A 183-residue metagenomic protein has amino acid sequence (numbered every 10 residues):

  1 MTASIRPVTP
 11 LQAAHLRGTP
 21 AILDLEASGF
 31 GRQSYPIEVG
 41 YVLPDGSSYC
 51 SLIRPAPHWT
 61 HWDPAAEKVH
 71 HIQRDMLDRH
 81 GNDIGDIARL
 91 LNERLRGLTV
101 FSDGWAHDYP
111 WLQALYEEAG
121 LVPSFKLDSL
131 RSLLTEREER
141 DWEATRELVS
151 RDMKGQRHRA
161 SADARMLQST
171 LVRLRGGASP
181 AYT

Functional and structural regions predicted by a protein language model:
A3-H107, V149-K154: Conserved non-catalytic scaffold segment of RNase H-like nuclease domains
Y35-E38, A114-E118: Short, glycine/charged-enriched secondary-structure capping and boundary segments
L52-I53, K126-D128, A181-T183: Short alpha-helical "patches" and their helix-cap loops
H58-L77, D128-Q168: Active-site-proximal helix-loop-helix substrate-binding element of RNase H-like nuclease domains
T99-A106, P110-Y116, T145-T183: Acidic, Mg2+-coordinating catalytic module of metal-dependent nucleases/exonucleases that use a two-metal-ion mechanism
Y116-L127: A short alpha->loop->secondary-structure connector
V122-P123, R140, A178: Substrate-binding/catalytic groove segments of enzymes that remodel or degrade extracellular structural polymers
